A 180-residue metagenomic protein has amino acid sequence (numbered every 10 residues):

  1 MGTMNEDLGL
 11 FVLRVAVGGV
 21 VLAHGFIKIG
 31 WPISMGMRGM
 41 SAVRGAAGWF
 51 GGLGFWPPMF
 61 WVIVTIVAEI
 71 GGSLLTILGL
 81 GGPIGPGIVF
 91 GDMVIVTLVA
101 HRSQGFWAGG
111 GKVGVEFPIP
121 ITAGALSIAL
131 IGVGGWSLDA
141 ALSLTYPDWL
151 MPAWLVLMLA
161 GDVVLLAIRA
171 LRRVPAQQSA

Functional and structural regions predicted by a protein language model:
M1-M37, G45, M59, I63 (+1 more regions): Extended, low-polarity transmembrane helix blocks
V43-G45, G71: A generic alpha-helix surface/boundary motif
G48-V67: Interfacial helix-start motif at the membrane-water boundary
V67-I77: Hydrophobic, membrane-inserted alpha-helices
